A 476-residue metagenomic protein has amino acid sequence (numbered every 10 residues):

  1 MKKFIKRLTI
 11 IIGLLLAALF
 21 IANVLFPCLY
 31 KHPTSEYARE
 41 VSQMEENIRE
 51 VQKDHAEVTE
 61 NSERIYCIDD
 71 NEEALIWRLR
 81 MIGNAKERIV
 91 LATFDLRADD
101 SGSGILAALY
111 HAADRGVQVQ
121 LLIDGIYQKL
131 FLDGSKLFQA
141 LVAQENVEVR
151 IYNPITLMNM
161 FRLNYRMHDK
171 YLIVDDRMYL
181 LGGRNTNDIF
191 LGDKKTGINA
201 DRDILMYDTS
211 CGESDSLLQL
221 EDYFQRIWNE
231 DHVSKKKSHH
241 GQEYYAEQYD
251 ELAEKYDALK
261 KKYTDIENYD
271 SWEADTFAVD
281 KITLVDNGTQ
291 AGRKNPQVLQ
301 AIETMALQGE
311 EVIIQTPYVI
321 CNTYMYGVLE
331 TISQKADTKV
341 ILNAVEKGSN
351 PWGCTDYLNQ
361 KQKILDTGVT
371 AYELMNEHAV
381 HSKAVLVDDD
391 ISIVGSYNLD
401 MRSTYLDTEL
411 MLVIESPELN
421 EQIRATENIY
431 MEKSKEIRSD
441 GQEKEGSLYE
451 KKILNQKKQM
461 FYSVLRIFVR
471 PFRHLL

Functional and structural regions predicted by a protein language model:
K2-E148, L157-H168, V174, M178-L476: Charged, low-complexity intrinsically disordered terminal segments
P154: Short loop/turn segments at beta-alpha junctions that line or gate ligand-sensing/allosteric surfaces
